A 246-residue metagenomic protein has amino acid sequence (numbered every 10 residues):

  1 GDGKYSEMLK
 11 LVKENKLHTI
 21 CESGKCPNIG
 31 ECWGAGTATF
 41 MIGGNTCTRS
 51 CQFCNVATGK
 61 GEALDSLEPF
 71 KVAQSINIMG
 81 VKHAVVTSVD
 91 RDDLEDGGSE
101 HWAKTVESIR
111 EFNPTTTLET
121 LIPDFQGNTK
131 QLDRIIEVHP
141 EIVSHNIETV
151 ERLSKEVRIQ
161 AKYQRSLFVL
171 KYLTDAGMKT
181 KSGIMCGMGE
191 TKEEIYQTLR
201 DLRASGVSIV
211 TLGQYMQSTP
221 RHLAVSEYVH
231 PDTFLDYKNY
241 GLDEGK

Functional and structural regions predicted by a protein language model:
G1-T39, F70, K104-T115, K130 (+2 more regions): Auxiliary Fe-S-binding modules of radical SAM enzymes
H18-A57, V72-I78, K82-V85: N-terminal pre-triad scaffold of radical SAM enzymes
G36, S50-Q52, D96, K130 (+2 more regions): Short acidic, gly/pro-rich beta-turn/loop elements at beta-sheet edges and active-site/ligand-binding grooves
N45-T48, V81, E148-V150, Y215-Q217: Short connector loops/turns at beta-strand edges and beta->alpha or beta->beta junctions
V56-K71, I78-T129, I135-F168, K181-M185 (+1 more regions): Core AdoMet radical
